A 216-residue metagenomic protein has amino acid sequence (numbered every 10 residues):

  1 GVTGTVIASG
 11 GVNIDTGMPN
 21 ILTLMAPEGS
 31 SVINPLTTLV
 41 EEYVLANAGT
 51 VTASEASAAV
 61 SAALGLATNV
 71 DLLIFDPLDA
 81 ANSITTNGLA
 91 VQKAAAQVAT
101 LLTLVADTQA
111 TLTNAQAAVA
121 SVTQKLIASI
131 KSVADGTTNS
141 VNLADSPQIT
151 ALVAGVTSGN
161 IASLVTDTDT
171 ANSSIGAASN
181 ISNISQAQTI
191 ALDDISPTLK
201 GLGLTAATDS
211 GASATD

Functional and structural regions predicted by a protein language model:
G1-D216: Feature for extracytoplasmic/surface-facing segments of secreted or surface-associated proteins, emphasizing
